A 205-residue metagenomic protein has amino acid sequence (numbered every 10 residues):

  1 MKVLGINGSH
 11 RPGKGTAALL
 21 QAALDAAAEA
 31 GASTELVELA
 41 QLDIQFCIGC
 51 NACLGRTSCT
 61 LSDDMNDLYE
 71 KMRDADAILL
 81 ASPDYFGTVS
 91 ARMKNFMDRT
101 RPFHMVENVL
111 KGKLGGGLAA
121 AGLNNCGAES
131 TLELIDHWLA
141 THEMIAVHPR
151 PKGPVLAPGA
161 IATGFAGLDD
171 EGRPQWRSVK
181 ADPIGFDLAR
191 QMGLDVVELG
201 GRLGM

Functional and structural regions predicted by a protein language model:
M1-V106, L156-P158, A162-M205: N-terminal beta1-alpha1-beta2 submodule of the flavodoxin-like/Rossmannoid cofactor-binding fold
A91, V109-V155: Short, glycine-/small-residue-rich phosphate/pyrophosphate-handling segment
